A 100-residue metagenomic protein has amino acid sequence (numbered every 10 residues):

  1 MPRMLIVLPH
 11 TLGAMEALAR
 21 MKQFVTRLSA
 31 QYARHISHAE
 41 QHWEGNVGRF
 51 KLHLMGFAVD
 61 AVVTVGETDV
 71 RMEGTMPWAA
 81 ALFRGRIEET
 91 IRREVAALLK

Functional and structural regions predicted by a protein language model:
M1-R20, F24-A33, H38-A39: Terminal, regulation- and interaction-focused segments at domain boundaries
L18, A80-K100: A conserved amphipathic terminal alpha-helix motif
E40-E44: A short beta-turn/loop motif at secondary-structure boundaries
N46-G48, V70: Hydrophobic residues embedded in beta-strands of well-ordered beta-sheets
G48-L54: Short beta-strand segments that buttress and anchor functional surface loops
M55-A58, I87-E88: Amphipathic hydrophobic-ligand
V59-V63: Hydrophobic/aromatic beta-strand elements that line small-molecule binding cavities or substrate pockets in beta-rich
T64-G66, V70-G85: Membrane-proximal amphipathic alpha-helices
